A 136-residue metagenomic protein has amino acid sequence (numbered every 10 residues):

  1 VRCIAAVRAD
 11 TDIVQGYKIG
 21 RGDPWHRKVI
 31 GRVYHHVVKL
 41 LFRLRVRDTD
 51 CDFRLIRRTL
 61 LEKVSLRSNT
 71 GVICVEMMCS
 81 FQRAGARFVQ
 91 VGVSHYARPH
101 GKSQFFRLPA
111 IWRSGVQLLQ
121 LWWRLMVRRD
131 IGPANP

Functional and structural regions predicted by a protein language model:
V1-G71, R98-G115, G132-A134: Acceptor/aglycone-binding surface of glycosyltransferases and processive sugar-polymer synthases
L44-R45, L66-N69, M78-Y96: Catalytic donor-sugar/metal-binding loop of nucleotide-sugar-dependent glycosyltransferases
D52, M77-M78: Short, hydrophobic alpha-helical packing/hinge segments within bilobed ligand-binding/sensory domains
R54-I56, Q82, W123, P136: A ubiquitous, low-specificity "background" feature that marks scattered single residues across proteins without
R57-L60, A86-R87, L121: Secondary-structure boundary/capping motif
Q117-P136: C-terminal, non-catalytic tails of nucleotide-sugar-dependent glycosyltransferases
